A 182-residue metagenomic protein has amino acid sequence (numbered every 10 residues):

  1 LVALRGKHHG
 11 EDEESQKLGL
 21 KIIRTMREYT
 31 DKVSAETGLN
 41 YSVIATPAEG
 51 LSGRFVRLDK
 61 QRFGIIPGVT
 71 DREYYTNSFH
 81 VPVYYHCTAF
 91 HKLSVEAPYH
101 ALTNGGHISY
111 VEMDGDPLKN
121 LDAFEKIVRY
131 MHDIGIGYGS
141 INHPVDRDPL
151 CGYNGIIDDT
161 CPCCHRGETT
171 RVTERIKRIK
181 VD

Functional and structural regions predicted by a protein language model:
L1-D182: Long, C-terminal-biased catalytic regions of enzyme "large/alpha" subunits
